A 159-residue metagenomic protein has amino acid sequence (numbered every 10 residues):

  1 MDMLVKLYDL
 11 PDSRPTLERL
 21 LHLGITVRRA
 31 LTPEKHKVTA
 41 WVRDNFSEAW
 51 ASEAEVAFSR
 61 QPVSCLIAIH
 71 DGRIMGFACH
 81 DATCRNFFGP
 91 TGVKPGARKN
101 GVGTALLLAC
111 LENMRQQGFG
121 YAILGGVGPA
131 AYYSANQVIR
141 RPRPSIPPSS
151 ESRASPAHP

Functional and structural regions predicted by a protein language model:
M1, T104, Q116, G126-I146 (+1 more regions): Conserved active-site alpha-helix within GNAT-family acetyltransferase domains
M1-L21, G126, I146-S150: Acyl-donor-binding surface of acyltransferase catalytic domains
I25-V27, P147-P159: Extracellular/periplasmic ectodomains of large secreted or surface enzymes and adhesion receptors
T26-K37: A short beta-loop-alpha structural element at the N-terminal edge of CoA-dependent acyl/N-acetyltransferase catalytic
L31, A40-P95: A conserved beta-strand-loop-helix scaffold within acyl/acetyltransferase catalytic domains
N86, N100, A130-A131: Glycine-centered loop/turn positions within well-structured domains that cap or flank conserved ligand/cofactor-binding
F88, A122-G126: Conserved hydrophobic beta-strand within the GNAT/NAT acetyltransferase core sheet that lines the active-site cleft
V93, K99-E112, A135: Conserved acetyl-CoA-binding loop-helix of GNAT-fold acetyltransferases
